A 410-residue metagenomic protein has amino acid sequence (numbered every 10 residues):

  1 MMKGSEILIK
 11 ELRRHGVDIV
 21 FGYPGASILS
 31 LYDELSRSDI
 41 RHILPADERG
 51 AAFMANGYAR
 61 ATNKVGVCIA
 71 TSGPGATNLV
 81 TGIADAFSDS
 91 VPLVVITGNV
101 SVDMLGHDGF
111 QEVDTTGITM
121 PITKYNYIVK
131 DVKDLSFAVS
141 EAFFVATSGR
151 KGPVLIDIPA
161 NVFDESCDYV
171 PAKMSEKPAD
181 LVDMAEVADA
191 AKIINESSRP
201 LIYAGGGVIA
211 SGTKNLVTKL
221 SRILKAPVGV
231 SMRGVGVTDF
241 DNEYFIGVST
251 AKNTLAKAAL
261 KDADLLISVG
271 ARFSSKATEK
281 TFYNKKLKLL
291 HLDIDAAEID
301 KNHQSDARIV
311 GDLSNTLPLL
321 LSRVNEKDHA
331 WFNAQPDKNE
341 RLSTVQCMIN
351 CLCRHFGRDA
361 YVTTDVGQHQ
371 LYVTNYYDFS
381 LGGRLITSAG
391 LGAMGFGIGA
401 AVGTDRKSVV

Functional and structural regions predicted by a protein language model:
M2-A84, S88-P92: N-terminal cofactor/phosphate-binding cores enriched in small/glycine residues, especially glycine-rich loops such as
S5-L8, A26-D33, N333-K407: Active-site diphosphate/adenylate-binding microenvironment
E6-V17, Y58-N63, F87, V145-R150 (+5 more regions): Glycine-rich phosphate/diphosphate-binding loops that line cofactor/substrate pockets in enzymes
D18-I19, R60-A70, A76-T97, M120-A172 (+4 more regions): Structural signature of the thiamine diphosphate
R60, V208-L290, S380-T404: Glycine-rich, anion-gripping cofactor-binding loops and their flanking helix/strand elements in enzyme active sites
I96, M104-Q111, A251, D300-N302 (+3 more regions): Thiamine diphosphate
K133, K192, K285-Q370: Phosphate/pyrophosphate-binding active-site segments
A160-A185, D189, W331: Aromatic-enriched
